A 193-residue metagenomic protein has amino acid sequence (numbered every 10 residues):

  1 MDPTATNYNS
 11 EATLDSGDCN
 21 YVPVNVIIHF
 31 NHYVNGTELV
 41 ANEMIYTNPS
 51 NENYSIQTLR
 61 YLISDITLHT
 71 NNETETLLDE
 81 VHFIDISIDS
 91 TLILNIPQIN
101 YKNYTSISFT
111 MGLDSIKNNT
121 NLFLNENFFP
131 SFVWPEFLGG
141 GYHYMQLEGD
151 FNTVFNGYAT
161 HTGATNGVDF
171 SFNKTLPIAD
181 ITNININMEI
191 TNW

Functional and structural regions predicted by a protein language model:
M1-V22: Primarily marks secretory-pathway-exposed extracellular/lumenal segments that are disulfide- and glycosylation-prone
V22-W193: A short, solvent-exposed, low-complexity linear motif enriched for acidic/polar residues with Pro/Gly/Ser/Thr
